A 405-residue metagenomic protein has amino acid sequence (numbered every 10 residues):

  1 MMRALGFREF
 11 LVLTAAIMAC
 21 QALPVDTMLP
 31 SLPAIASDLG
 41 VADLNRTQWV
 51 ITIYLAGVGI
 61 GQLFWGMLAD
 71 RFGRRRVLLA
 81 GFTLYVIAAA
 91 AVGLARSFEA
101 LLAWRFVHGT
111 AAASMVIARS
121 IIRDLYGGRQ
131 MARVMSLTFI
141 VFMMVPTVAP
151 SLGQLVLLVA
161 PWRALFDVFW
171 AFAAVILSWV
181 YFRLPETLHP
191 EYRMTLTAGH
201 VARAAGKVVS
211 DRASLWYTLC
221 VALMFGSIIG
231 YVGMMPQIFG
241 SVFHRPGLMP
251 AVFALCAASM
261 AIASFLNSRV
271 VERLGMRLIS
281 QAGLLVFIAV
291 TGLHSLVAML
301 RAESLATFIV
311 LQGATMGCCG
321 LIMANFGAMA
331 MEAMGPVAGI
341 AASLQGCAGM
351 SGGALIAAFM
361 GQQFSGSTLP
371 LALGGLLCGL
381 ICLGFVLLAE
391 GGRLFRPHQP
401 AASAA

Functional and structural regions predicted by a protein language model:
M1-A4, T187-Y217: Juxtamembrane intracellular "pre-TM" segments in multi-pass secondary transporters
S31-I60: Extracellular/periplasmic helix-loop-helix junction of adjacent transmembrane segments in MFS-like secondary
V41, G73, L94-E99, A111 (+1 more regions): Helix-breaking motifs and short loop linkers at transmembrane-helix boundaries and internal kinks in secondary membrane
G59-E99: Conserved MFS/SLC helix-loop-helix module at the cytosolic interface between two early adjacent transmembrane helices
R76-A91, W170, I279-H294: Structural signature of the two symmetry-related core transmembrane helices
A100, G128, R133-L184, L188: Helix-loop-helix hairpin linking two adjacent transmembrane segments in secondary transporters
W104-F142: Cytoplasmic helix-loop-helix junction between adjacent transmembrane helices in 12-TM secondary transporters
A328-G366, G375: A late C-terminal transmembrane helix in Major Facilitator Superfamily
